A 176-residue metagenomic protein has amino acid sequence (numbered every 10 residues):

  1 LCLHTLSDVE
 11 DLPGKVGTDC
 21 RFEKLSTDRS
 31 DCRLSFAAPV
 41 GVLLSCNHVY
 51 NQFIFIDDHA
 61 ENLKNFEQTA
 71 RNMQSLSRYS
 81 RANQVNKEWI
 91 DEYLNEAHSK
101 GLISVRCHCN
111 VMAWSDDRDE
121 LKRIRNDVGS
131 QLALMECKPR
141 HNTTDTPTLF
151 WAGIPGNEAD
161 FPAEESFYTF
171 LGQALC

Functional and structural regions predicted by a protein language model:
L1-C176: Extended, folded cores of ATP/NTP-driven motor/assembly subunits in large transport and secretion machines
